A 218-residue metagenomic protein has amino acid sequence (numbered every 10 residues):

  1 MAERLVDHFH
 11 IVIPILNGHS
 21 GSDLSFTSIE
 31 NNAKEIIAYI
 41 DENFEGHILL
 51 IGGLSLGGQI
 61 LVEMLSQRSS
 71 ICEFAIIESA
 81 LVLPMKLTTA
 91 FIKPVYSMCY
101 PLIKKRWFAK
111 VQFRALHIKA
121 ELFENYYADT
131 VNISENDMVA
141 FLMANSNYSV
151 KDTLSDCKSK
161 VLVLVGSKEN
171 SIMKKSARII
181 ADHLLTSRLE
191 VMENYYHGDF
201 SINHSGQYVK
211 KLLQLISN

Functional and structural regions predicted by a protein language model:
V12-G52: Active-site loop/oxyanion-hole signature of alpha/beta-hydrolase fold enzymes
G53-G57, L61: Gly/Ala-rich beta-loop-alpha elbow adjacent to hydrolase catalytic centers
S66, C72-L102: Flexible "cap/lid" loop of the alpha/beta hydrolase fold
K86-T88, I103-S155: Conserved alpha/beta-hydrolase catalytic His-Asp/Glu region
C157, V163-V165: Short beta-strand/loop motif that positions the catalytic acidic residue of the alpha/beta-hydrolase fold
S159, M173-D182: Short alpha-helix in the alpha/beta-hydrolase fold that links the catalytic acid
K168-I172, G198: Acidic catalytic loop of the alpha/beta-hydrolase fold
M192-Q207: Catalytic histidine-centered segment of alpha/beta-hydrolase-like enzymes
